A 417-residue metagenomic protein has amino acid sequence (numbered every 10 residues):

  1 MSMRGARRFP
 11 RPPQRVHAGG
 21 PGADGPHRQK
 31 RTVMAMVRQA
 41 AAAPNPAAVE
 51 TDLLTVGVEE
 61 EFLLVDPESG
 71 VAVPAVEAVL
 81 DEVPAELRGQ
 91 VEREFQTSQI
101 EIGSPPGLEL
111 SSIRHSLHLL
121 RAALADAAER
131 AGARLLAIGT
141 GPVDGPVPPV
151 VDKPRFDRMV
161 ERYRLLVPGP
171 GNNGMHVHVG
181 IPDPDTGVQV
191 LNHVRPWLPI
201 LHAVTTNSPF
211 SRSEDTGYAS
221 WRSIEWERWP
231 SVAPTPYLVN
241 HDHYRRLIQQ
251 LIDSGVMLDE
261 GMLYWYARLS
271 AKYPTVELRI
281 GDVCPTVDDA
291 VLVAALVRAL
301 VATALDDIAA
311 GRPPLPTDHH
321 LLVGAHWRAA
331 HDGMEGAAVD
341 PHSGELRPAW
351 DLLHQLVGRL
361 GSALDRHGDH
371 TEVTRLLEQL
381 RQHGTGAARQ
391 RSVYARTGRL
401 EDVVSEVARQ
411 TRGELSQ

Functional and structural regions predicted by a protein language model:
S2, Q29-M36: Short, intrinsically disordered or compositionally biased N-terminal tails of bacterial proteins
M3-R28: Compositionally biased, low-complexity flexible segments
M34-A131, M159, W226-Q417: C-terminal accessory/tail domains of diverse enzymes
G107-N173: Well-ordered mid-protein domain cores that form the structural environment of catalytic cofactors
I138, P142, P154, R158-M175 (+1 more regions): Metal-dependent DNA replication initiation modules
